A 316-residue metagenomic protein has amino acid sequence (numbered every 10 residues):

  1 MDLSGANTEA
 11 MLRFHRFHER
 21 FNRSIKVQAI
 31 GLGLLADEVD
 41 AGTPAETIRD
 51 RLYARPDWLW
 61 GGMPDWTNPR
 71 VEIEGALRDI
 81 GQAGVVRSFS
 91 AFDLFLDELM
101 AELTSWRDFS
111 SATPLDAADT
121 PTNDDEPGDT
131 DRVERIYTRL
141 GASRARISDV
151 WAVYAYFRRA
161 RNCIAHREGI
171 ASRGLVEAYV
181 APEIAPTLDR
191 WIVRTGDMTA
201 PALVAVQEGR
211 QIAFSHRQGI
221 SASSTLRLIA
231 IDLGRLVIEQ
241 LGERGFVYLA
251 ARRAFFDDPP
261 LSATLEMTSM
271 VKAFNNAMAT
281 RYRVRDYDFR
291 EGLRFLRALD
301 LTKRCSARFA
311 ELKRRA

Functional and structural regions predicted by a protein language model:
M1-W106, P182-A316: Extended intrinsically disordered or low-complexity regions, especially N/C-terminal cytosolic tails and loops, rather
D108-D124, R173-G196: Short, charged amphipathic alpha-helical segments flanked by flexible coils
P114-L140: A short mid-domain helix/strand-loop element embedded in enzyme catalytic domains that forms or borders the active-site
G141-A142, E208: Charged, low-complexity surface segments at secondary-structure and domain boundaries
D149-P182: Histidine-centered, metal-coordinating catalytic motifs and their short helical/loop contexts
